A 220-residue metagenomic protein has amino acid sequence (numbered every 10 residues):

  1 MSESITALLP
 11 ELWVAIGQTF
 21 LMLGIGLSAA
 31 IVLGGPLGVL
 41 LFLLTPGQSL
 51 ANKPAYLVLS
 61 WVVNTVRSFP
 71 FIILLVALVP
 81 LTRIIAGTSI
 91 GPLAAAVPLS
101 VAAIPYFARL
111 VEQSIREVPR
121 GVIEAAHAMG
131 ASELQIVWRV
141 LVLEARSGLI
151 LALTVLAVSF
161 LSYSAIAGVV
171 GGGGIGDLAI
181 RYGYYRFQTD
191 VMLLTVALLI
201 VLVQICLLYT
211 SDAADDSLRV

Functional and structural regions predicted by a protein language model:
L12-L43: Transmembrane alpha-helix signature in integral membrane proteins
V14, Q18-M22, N64-Y106, V191 (+1 more regions): Loop-to-helix entry region at the N-terminal start of transmembrane alpha-helices in multi-pass membrane transporters
G24, E133-S164: Transmembrane alpha-helices
V32-L37, L93-V97, V101-I123, T154 (+1 more regions): Membrane-embedded alpha-helices of multi-pass transport/permease systems
L40-A77, L99, I104, L110-Q113 (+1 more regions): Cytoplasmic-entry segments and transmembrane alpha-helices of multi-pass inner-membrane transporters
L81-T82, A152-L202, L208: Non-cytoplasmic
I115-A145, Y185: Short helix-to-coil transition segments within interhelical loops that connect adjacent transmembrane helices
Y209-A214: Conserved small/polar residues in nucleotide/adenosyl-binding loops
